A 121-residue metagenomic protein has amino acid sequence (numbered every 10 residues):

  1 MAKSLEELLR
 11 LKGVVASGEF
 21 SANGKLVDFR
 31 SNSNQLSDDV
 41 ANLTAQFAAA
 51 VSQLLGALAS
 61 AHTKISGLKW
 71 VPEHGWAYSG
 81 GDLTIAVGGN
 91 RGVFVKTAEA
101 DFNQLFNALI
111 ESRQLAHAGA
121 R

Functional and structural regions predicted by a protein language model:
M1-R121: Non-catalytic interaction/Regulatory regions outside core domains
